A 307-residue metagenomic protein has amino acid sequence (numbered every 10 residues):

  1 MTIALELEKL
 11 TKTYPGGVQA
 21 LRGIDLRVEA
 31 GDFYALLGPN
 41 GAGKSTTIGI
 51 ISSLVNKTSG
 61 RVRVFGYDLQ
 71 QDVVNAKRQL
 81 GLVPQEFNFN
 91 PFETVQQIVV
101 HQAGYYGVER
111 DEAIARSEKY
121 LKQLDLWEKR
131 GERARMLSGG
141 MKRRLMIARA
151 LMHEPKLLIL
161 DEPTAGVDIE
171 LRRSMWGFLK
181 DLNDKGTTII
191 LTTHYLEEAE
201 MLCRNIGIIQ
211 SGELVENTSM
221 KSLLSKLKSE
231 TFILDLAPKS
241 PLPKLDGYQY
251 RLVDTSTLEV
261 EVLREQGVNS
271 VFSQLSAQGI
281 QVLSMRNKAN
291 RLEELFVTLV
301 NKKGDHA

Functional and structural regions predicted by a protein language model:
M1-A4, T11-G23, V73: A short, flexible loop at the N-terminus of ABC-type nucleotide-binding domains that lies
G60-Q71, N75-A76: Conserved ABC transporter NBD signature motif
V100, G104, D111-K129: Conserved ABC ATPase "signature" region
R133-L137: Conserved ABC ATPase signature
M152-K156: A short, proline-enriched helix->beta-strand linker immediately N-terminal to the Walker B motif in ABC-type P-loop
L158-D161: Catalytic Walker B motif of ABC-type/P-loop ATPase nucleotide-binding domains
W176-L263: ABC transporter nucleotide-binding domain
S229-K303, A307: Short, charged/small-residue-rich alpha-helical element at the C-terminal edge of ABC transporter nucleotide-binding
